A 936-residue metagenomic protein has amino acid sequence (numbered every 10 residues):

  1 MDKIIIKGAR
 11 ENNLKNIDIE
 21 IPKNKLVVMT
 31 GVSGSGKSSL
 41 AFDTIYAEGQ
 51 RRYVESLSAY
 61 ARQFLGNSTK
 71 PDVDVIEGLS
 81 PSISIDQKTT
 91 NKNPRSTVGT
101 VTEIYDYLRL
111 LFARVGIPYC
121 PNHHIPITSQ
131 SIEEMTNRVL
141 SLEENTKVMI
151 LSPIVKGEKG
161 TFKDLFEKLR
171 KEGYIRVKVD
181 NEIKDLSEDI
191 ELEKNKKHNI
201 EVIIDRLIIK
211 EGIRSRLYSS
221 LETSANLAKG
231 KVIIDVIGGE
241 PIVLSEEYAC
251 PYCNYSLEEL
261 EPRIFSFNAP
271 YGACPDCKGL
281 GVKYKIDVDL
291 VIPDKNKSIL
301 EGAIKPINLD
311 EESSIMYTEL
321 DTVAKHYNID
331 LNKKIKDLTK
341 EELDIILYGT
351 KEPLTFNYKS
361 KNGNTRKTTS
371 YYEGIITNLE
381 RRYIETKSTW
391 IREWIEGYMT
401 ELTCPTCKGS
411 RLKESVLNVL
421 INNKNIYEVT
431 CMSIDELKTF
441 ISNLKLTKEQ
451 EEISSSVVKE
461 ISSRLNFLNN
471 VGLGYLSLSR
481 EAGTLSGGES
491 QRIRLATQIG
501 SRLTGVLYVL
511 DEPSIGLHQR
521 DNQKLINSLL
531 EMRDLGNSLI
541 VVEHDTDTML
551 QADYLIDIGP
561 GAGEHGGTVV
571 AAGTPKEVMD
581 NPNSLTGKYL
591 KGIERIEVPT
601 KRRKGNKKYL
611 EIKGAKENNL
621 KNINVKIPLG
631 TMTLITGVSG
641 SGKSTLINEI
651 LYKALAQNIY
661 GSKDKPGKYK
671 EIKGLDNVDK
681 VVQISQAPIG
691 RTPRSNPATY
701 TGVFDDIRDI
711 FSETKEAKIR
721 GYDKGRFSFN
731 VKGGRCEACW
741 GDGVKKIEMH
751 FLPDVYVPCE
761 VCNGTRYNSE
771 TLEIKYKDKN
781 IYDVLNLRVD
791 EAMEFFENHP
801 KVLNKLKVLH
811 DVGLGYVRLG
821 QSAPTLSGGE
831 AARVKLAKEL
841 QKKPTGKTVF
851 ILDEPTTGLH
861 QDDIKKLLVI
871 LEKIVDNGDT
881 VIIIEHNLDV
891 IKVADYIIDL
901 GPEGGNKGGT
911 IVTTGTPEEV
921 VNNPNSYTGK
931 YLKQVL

Functional and structural regions predicted by a protein language model:
M1-L936: Conserved phosphate-binding elements of NTP-dependent enzyme cores
